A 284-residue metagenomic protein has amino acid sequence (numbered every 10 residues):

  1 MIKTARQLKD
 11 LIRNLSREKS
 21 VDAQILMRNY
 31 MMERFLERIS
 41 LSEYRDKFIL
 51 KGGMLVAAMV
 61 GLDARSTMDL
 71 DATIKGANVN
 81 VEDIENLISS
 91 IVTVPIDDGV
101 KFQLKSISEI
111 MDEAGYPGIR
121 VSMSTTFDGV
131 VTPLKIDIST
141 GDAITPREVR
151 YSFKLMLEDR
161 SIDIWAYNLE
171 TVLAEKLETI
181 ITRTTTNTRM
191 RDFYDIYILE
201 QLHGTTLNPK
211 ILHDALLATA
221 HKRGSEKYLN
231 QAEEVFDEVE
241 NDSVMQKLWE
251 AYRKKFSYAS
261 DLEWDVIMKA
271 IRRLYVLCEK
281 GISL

Functional and structural regions predicted by a protein language model:
M1-F48, A57-S66, L70-L284: Structured mid-to-C-terminal alpha-helical surface segments
